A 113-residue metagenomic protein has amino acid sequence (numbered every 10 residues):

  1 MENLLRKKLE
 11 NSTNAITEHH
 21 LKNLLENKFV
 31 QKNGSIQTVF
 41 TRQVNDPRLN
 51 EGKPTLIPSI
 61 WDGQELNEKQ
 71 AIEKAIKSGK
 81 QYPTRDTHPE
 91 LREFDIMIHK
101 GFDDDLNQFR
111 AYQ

Functional and structural regions predicted by a protein language model:
M1-Q113: Charge-dense, intrinsically disordered terminal/linker segments
